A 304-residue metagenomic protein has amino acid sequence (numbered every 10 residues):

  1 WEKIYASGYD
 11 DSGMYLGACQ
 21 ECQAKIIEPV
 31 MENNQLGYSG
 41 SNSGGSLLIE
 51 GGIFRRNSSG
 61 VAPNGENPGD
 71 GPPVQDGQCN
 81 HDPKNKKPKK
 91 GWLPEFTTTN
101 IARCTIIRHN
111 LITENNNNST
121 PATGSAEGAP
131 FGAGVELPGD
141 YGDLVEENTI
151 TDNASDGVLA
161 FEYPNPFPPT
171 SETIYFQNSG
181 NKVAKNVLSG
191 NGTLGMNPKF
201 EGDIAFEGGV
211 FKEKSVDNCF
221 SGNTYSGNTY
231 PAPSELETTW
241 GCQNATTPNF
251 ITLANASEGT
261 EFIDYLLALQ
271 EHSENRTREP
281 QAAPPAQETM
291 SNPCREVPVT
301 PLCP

Functional and structural regions predicted by a protein language model:
W1-P304: Extracellular parallel beta-helix/beta-solenoid repeat domains
